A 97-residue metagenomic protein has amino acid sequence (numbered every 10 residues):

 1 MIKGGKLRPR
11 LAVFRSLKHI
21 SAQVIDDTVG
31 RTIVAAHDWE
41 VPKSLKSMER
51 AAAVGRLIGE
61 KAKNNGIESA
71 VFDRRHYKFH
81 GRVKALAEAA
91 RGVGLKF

Functional and structural regions predicted by a protein language model:
M1-F97: Ribosome large-subunit tunnel/peptidyl-transferase-proximal elements
